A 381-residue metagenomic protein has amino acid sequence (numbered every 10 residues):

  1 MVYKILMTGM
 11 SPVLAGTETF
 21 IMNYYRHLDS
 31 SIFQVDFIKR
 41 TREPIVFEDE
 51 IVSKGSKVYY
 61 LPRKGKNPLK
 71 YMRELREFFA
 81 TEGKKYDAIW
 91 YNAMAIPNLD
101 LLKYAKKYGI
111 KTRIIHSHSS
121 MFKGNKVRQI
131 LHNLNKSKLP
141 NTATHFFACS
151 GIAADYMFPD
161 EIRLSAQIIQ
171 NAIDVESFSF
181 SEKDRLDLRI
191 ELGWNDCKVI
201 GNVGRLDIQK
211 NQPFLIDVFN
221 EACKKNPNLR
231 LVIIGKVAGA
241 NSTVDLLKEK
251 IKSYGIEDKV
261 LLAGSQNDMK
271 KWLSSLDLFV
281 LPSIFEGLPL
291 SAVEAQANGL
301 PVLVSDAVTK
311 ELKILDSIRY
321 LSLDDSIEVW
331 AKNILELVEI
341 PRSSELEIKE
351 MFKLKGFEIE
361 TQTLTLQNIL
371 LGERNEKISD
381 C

Functional and structural regions predicted by a protein language model:
A15-N23, K198, N202-E221, D245: A conserved mid-protein helix/loop that constitutes part of the nucleotide-sugar donor-binding site
F37-I45, I173, V203, R230-D245: Glycosyltransferase donor-sugar binding loop
K39, P301-S305, K310: Short hydrophobic beta-strand element within catalytic cores of glycosyltransferases and related nucleotide-activated
L75, S179-G193, L247-E249: A short helix/loop element that forms part of the nucleotide-sugar donor recognition site in Leloir-type
M94, S265, I284: Aromatic "clamp/platform" in nucleotide-sugar-dependent glycosyltransferases that forms part of the donor/acceptor
N141-F180: A short, active-site helix/loop in glycosyltransferases that binds the activated sugar's phosphate group
A240-D245, I256-Q266, W272: Active-site donor-binding acidic/aromatic loop of nucleotide-activated sugar and phosphosugar transferases involved
E311-R342: Change "using UDP/GDP/dTDP sugars" to "using nucleotide sugars
